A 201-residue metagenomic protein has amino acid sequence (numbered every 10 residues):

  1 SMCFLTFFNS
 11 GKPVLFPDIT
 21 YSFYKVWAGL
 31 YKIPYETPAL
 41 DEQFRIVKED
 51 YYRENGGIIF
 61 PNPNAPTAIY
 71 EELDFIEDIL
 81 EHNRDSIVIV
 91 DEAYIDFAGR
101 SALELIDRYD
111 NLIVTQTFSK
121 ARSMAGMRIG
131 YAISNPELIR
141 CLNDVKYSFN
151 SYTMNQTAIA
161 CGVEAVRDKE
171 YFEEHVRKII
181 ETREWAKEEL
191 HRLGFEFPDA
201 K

Functional and structural regions predicted by a protein language model:
S1-P13, Y31: Phosphate-binding glycine-rich loop
V14, V88, L112-V114: Hydrophobic/aromatic residues located in beta-strands of well-ordered beta-sheets within soluble catalytic
D18, T37-E42, Q116: Short beta->alpha connector loops at strand-helix junctions that form conserved, small/polar/Pro-enriched
Y21, N62-P66, K120: Short glycine-rich anion-binding loops that position phosphate/pyrophosphate groups of nucleotides and phosphorylated
D41-D96: Active-site phosphate-binding strand-loop segment of PLP-dependent enzymes
N111-H191, F195-P198: PLP-dependent aminotransferase class I/II
